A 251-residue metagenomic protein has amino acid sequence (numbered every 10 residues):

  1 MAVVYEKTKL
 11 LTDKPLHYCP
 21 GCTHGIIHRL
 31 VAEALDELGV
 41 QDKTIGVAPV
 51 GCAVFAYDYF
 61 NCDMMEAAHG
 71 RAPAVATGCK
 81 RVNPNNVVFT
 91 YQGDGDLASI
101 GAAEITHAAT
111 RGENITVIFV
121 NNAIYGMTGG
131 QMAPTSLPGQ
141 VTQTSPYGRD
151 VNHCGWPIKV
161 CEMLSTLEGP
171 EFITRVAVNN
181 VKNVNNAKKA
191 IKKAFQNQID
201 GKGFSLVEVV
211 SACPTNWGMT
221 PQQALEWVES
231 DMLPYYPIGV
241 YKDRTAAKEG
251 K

Functional and structural regions predicted by a protein language model:
M1-T77, R81-F89, D200: Thiamine diphosphate
M1-V4, T8, D13, I199-K251: Flexible, low-complexity linker and terminal segments
K43-G46, N86-F89, N114-I118, E162 (+2 more regions): Structural motif
V50-C52, N122-I124, N180, V209-N216: Glycine-rich beta-alpha junction loops
V50-G126, K189, K193: Thiamine diphosphate
C62-M65, A108, A133-L137, Q223-E226: Short, hinge-like loop/turn segments at secondary-structure boundaries
A102-H107, M127-V141: Active-site-proximal loop->helix
A133-D200: Conserved thiamine diphosphate
